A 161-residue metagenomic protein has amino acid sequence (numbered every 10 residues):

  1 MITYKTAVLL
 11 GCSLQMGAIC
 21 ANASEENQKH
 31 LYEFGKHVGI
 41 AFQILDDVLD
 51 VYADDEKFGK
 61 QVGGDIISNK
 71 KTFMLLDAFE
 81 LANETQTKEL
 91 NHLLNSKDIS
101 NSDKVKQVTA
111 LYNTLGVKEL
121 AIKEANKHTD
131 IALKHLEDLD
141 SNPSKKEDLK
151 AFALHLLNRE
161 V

Functional and structural regions predicted by a protein language model:
M1-V161: All-alpha prenyltransferase/terpene-synthase fold signal
